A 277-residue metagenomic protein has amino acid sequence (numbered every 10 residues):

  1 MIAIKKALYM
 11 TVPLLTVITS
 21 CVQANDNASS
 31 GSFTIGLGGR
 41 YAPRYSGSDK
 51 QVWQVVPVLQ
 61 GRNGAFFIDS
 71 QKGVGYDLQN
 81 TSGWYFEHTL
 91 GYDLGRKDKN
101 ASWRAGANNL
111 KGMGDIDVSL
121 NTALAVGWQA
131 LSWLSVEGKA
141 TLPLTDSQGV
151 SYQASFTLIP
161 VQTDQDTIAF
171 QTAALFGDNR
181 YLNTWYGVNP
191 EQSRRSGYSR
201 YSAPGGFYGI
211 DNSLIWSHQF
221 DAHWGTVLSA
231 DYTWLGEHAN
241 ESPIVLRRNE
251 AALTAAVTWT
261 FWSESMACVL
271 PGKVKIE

Functional and structural regions predicted by a protein language model:
M1-S30, S48, W262-E277: Cleavable N-terminal export/targeting peptides
N25-Y76: Short glycine/proline- and aromatic-enriched beta-strand/turn motifs that initiate or cap beta-hairpins
A28, S70-Q171, N179-P204, A239 (+2 more regions): Outer-membrane pore/translocation modules
G31-L37, P57, F66-I68, F86-H88 (+6 more regions): Transmembrane beta-strands of outer-membrane beta-barrel proteins
Y41, L120, V150, Y208-I210 (+2 more regions): Transmembrane beta-barrel architecture of outer-membrane proteins
V56-V58, F156, R248-E277: Outer-membrane beta-barrel "beta-signal"
R62-G64, D77-Q79, G127-Q129, T157-V161 (+2 more regions): Structural signature of outer-membrane beta-barrel channels/translocons
G225-A256, K273-I276: C-terminal/domain-terminus segments
